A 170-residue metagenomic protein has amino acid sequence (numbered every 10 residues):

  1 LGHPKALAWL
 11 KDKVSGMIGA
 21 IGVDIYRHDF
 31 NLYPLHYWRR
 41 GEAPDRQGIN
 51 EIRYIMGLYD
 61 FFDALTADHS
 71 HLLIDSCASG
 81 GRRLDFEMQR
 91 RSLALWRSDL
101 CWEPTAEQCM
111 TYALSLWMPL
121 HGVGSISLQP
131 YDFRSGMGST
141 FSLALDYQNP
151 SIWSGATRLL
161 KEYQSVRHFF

Functional and structural regions predicted by a protein language model:
L1-A20: Active-site-adjacent "subsite" loops/lids of carbohydrate-active enzymes
L1-K5, L32-Y59, C101-E103: Aromatic- and acidic-residue-enriched carbohydrate-binding clefts of CAZyme catalytic domains
G19, L32, L58-F170: Active-site-proximal substrate-binding groove within the catalytic cores of carbohydrate-active enzymes
D24: Short acidic/polar active-site loop segments enriched in Thr and Asp
